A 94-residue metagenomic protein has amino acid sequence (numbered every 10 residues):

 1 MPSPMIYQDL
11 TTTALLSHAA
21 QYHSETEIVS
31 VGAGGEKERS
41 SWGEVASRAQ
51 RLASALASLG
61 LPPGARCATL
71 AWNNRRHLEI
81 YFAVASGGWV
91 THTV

Functional and structural regions predicted by a protein language model:
M1-Y7: Basic/polar N-terminal segments that are highly enriched at the extreme N-terminus, encompassing both cleavable
M5, E38, W42, T93: Flexible, glycine- and charge-enriched loops at secondary-structure boundaries
Y7-V29: A short N-terminal helical cap/helix-turn-helix that marks the beginning of AMP-binding/adenylate-forming
L16-S17, A57, R75-V94: Hydrophobic alpha-helical segments in the ANL/AMP-binding
Q21-Y22, S47, R51, T93: Charged/polar positions on well-ordered alpha helices
S24, A33, G88: Short, conserved active-site loops that position catalytic residues or coordinate cofactors/metal ions across diverse
I28-F82: Conserved AMP-binding/adenylate-forming core of the ANL superfamily
